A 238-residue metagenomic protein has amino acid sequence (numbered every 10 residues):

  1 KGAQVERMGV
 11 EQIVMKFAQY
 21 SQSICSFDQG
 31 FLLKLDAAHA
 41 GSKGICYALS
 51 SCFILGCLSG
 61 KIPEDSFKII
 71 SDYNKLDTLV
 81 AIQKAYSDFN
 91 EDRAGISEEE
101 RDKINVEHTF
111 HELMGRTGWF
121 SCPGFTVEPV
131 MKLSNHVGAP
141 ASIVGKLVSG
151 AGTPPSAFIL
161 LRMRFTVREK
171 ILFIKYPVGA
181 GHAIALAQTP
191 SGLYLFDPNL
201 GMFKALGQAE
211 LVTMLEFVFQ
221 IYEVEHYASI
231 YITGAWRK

Functional and structural regions predicted by a protein language model:
K1-D92: Active-site nucleophile-adjacent alpha helix/oxyanion-hole segment immediately C-terminal to the catalytic cysteine
F53-I54, F165-R168, G201-M202: Short acidic, S/G/P-rich loop/turn micro-motifs used as interaction or catalytic elements
C57-K61, A187-L195, I221-H226: Structural alpha-beta junctions
D65-I70, S156-R162, I171-I174, V224-T233: Short glycine-rich, low-complexity/disordered patches
Y73-P177: Conserved active-site-adjacent core of cysteine acyl-enzyme catalytic domains
L160, L172-G201: Catalytic nucleophile-His microenvironment captured as a short glycine-rich beta-strand/loop that brackets
Y194, L200-K238: Noncatalytic regulatory segments and standalone regulatory/sensor domains
